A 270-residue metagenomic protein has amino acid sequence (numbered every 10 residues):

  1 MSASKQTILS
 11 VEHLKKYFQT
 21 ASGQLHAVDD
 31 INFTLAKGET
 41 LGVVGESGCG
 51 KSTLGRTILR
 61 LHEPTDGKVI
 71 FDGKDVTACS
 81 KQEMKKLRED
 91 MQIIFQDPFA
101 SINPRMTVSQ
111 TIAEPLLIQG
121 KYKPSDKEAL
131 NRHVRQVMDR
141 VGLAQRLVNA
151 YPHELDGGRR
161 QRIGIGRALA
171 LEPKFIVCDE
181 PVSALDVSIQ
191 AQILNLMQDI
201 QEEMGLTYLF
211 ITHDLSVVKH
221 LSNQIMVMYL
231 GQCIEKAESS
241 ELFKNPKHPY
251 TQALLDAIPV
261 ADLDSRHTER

Functional and structural regions predicted by a protein language model:
S2-T7, A21-Q24, E238-R270: Short catalytic/signature loops enriched in Gly
L59: Helix-to-loop junction immediately C-terminal to a conserved catalytic motif
G67-D75, L87: Conserved ABC transporter NBD signature motif
D75, L117, E128-R146, L255-D256: Conserved ABC ATPase "signature" region
Y151-L155, R159: Conserved ABC ATPase signature
A170-K174: A short, proline-enriched helix->beta-strand linker immediately N-terminal to the Walker B motif in ABC-type P-loop
